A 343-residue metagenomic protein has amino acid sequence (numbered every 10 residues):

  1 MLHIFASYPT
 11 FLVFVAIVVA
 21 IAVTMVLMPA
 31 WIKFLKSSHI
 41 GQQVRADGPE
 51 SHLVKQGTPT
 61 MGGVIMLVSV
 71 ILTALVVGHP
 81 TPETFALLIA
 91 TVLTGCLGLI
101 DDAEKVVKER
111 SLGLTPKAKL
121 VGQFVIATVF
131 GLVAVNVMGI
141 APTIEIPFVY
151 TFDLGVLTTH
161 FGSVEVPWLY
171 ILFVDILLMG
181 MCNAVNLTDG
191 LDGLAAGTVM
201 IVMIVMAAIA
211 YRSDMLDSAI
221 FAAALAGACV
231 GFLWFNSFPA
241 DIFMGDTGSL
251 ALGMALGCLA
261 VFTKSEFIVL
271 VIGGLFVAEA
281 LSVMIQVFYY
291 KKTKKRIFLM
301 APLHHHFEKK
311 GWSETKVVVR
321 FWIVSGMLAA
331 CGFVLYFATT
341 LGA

Functional and structural regions predicted by a protein language model:
M1, Q56, P142-V166: Interfacial loop/helix-cap signal at membrane boundaries in integral membrane proteins
L2-K36, M66-C96, F130-V137, P142-I144 (+2 more regions): Alpha-helical transmembrane segments
F34-E50, E104-L112, P302: Flexible loop linkers connecting adjacent transmembrane helices in multi-pass alpha-helical membrane transporters
R45-T58, E109-Q123, K309: Juxtamembrane helix-capping/reentrant segments at transmembrane boundaries
S51-M61, V125-V129, T158, H304-K316: Cytosolic juxtamembrane regulatory segments of multi-pass membrane proteins
G57-V68, A118-F124, M244-A251: Membrane-interface loop-to-helix entry segments
P80-T115, K119-F124: Hydrophobic alpha-helical hairpins/lids featuring a short glycine-rich hinge
K105-L114, I146-V156, S313: Membrane interface segments of multi-pass transport proteins and intramembrane proteases
